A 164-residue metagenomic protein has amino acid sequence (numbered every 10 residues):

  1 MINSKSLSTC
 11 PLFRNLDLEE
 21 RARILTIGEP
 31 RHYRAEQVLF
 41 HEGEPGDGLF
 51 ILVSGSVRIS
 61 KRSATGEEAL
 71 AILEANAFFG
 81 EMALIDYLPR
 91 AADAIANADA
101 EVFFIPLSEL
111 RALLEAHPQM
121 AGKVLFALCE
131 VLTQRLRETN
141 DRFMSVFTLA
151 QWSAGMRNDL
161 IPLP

Functional and structural regions predicted by a protein language model:
M1-P164: Cytosolic regulatory regions built on CNB/CRP/Popeye-like sensor folds
